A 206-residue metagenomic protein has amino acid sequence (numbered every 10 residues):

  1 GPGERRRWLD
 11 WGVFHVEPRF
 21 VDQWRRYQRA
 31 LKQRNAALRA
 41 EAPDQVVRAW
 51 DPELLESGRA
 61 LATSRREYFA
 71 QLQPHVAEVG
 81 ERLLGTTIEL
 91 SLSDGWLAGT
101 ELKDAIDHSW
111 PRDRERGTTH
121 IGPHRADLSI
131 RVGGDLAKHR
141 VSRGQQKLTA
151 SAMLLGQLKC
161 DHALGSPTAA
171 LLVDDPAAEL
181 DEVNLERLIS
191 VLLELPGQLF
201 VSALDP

Functional and structural regions predicted by a protein language model:
P2-A37: Extended, charged alpha-helical "arm/stalk" segments used for dimerization and assembly in large NTPase-driven machines
G3, L9, V21, I121-G122 (+2 more regions): Generic, ordered loop/turn and secondary-structure boundary motif
V13-P18, N35-R39, L55-A62, D135: A broad detector of the eukaryotic-type serine/threonine protein kinase catalytic domain
E41-P43: N-terminal targeting/docking segments
Q45-E56, A60-A170, E179-Q198, P206: Conserved NTPase motor "head" modules and their coupling/switch loops across ABC/AAA+ ATPases, GTPases, and GHKL ATPases
D174-P176: Walker B catalytic acidic pair
S202: Conserved D-loop beta-strand region of ABC ATPase nucleotide-binding domains
